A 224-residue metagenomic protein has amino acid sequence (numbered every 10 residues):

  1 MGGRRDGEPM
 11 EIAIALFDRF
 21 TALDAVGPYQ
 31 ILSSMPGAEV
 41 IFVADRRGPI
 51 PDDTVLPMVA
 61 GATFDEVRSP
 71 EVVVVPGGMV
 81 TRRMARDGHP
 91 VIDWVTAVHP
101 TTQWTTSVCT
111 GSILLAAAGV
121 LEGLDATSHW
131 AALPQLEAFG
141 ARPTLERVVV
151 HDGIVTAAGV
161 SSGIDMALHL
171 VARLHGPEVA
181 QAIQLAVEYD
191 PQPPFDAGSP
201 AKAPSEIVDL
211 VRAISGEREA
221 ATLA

Functional and structural regions predicted by a protein language model:
M1-T105, S112-A117, L133-Q135, P143-L145 (+1 more regions): Extended, subdomain-level signal for the structured scaffold at the beginning of enzyme domains
R82, R86, T127, A158: A short glycine-/small-residue-rich loop at the edge of a beta-strand within enzyme catalytic domains
T105-T106, A126: A short beta-strand/loop micro-motif in the catalytic core of glycosyltransferases that engages the nucleotide-sugar
G111-L114, A118-V155: A contiguous binding-surface segment within folded domains or other stable secondary-structure elements
G159-I164: Short acidic alpha-helix initiation/capping motifs at coil-to-helix transition points, especially at protein N-termini
